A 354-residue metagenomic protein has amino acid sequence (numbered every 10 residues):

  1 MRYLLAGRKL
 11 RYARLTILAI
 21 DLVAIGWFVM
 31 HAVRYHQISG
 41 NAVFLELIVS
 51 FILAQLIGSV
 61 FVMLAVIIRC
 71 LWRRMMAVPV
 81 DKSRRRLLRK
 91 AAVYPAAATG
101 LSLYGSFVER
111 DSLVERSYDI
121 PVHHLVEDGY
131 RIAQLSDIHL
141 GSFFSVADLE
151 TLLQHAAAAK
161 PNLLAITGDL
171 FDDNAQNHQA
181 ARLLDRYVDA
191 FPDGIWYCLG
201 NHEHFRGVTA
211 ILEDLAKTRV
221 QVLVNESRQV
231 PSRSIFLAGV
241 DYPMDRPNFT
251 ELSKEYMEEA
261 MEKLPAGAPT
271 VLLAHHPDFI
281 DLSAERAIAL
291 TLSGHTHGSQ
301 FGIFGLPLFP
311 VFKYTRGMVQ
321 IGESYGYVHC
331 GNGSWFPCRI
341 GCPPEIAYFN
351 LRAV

Functional and structural regions predicted by a protein language model:
M1-R110: Non-catalytic terminal accessory segments
A98-H123, S142-F144, R206: Hydrophobic alpha-helical transmembrane segments in integral membrane proteins
P121-V354: Soluble catalytic domains of enzymes that build or remodel membrane lipids, polysaccharides, and related
